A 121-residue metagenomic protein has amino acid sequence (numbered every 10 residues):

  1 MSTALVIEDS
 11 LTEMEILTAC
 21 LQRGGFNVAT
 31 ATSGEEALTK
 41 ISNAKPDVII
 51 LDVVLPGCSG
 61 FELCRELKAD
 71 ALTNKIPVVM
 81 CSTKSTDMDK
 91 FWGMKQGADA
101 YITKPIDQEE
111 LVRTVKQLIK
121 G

Functional and structural regions predicted by a protein language model:
E8: Conserved acidic carboxylate
L11-A29, L118: Two-component/phosphorelay signaling modules centered on CheY-like receiver
M14, P56, N74, T86 (+1 more regions): The feature encodes the CheY-like receiver
A44-I50, L55: Active-site beta3 strand of CheY-like receiver
I106-K116: C-terminal output helix
